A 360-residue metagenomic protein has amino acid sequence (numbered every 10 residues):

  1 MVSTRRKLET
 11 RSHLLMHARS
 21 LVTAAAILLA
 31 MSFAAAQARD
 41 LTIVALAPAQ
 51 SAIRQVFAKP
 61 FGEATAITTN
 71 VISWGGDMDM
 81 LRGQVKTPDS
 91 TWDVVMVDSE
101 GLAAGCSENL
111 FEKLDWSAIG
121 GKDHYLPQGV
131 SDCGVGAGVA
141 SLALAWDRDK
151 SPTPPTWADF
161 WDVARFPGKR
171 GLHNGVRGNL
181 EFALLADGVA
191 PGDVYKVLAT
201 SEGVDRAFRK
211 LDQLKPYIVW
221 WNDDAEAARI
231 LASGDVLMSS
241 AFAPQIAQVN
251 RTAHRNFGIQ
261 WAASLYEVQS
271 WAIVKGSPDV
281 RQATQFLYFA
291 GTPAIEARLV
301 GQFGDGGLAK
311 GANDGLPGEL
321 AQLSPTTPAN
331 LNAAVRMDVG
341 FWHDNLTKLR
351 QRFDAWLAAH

Functional and structural regions predicted by a protein language model:
T4-T23: Bacterial N-terminal signal peptides that target proteins for export
S20-S32: Bacterial N-terminal signal peptides
R39-G105: Early extracytoplasmic/lumenal segment of secretory-pathway proteins
A47-R54, T91-W92, V97-A232: Extracytoplasmic ligand-binding site segments that recognize negatively charged/polar headgroups
L102-A104, M238-N256: A ligand-binding cleft/hinge motif common to bilobed small-molecule-binding domains
H124, V139-L142, V204-Q213, R251-S277 (+1 more regions): Periplasmic-binding protein-like
Q269, V274-R336: Mature extracytoplasmic/periplasmic domains
L331-H360: Conserved C-terminal helix/tail region of periplasmic/extracytoplasmic solute-binding proteins
